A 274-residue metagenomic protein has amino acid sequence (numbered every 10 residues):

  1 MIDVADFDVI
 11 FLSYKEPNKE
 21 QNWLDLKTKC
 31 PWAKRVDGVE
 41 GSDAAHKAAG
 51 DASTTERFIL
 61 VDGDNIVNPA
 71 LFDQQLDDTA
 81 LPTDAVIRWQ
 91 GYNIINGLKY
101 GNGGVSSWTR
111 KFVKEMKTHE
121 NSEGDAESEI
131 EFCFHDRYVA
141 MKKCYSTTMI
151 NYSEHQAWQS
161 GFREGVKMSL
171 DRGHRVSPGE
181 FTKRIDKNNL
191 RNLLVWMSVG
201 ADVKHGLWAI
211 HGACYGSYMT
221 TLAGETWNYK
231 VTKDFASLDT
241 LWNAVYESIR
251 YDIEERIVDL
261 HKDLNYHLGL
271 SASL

Functional and structural regions predicted by a protein language model:
M1-D51: N-terminal anchoring/stem segment of glycosyltransferases
F58: Short aromatic/hydrophobic "clamp" motif used to bind/position activated sugar donors
D62-I66: The conserved acidic donor/metal-binding loop of glycosyltransferases
A70-F72: Acidic donor-diphosphate engagement hotspot in glycosyltransferases and nucleotidyltransferases that stabilizes
Q75-L274: Catalytic-site signature of metal-activated, phosphate-bearing donor transferases, centered on the GT-A/GT-A-like
